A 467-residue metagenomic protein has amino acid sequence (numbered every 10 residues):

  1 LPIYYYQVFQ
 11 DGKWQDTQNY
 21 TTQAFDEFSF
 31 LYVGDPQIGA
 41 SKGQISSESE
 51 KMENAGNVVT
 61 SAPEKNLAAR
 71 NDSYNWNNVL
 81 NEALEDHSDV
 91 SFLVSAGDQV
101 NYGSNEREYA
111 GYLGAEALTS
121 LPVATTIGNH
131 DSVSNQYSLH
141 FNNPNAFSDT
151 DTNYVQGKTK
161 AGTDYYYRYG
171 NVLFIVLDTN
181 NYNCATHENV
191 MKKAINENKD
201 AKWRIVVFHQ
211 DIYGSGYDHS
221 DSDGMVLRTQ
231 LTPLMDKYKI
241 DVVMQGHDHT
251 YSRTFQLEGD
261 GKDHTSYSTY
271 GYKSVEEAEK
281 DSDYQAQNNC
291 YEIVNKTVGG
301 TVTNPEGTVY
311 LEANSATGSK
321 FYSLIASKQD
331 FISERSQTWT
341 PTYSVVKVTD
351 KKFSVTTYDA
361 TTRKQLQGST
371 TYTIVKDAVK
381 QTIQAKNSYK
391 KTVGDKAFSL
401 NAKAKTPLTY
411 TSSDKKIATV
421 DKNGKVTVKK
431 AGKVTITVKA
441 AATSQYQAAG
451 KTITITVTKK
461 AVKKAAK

Functional and structural regions predicted by a protein language model:
L1-E64, E85, F321, W339 (+1 more regions): Acidic, histidine-bearing metal-coordination/catalytic regions of metal-dependent phosphoesterases
Y5-T22, I45, K51-M52, R107-D200 (+4 more regions): Extended active-site neighborhood of metal-dependent phosphoesterases/phosphodiesterases
Y32-G34, F92-D98, Y102, V123-N129 (+4 more regions): Active-site neighborhood of phospho(di)ester-bond hydrolases with catalytic His/Asp-centered motifs
Y32-N78, N145-V155, G214-D221, F321-S336: Acidic/histidine-rich helix-loop elements that form or flank divalent-metal/phosphate-binding sites at the catalytic
G39-S41, N101-N105, N129-N135, N183-A185 (+3 more regions): Active-site environment of divalent metal-dependent phosphoester hydrolases
V59-N71, N75, A201-V243, R253-Q256 (+1 more regions): Active-site-proximal segments of metal-dependent phosphoesterases and phosphodiesterases across multiple
D72-V133, K237: Core catalytic region of metal-dependent phosphoesterases/phosphodiesterases, especially metallo-beta-lactamase-like
D377-K467: Solvent-exposed beta-strand/loop surfaces, strongest in extracytoplasmic domains of secreted and cell-surface proteins
